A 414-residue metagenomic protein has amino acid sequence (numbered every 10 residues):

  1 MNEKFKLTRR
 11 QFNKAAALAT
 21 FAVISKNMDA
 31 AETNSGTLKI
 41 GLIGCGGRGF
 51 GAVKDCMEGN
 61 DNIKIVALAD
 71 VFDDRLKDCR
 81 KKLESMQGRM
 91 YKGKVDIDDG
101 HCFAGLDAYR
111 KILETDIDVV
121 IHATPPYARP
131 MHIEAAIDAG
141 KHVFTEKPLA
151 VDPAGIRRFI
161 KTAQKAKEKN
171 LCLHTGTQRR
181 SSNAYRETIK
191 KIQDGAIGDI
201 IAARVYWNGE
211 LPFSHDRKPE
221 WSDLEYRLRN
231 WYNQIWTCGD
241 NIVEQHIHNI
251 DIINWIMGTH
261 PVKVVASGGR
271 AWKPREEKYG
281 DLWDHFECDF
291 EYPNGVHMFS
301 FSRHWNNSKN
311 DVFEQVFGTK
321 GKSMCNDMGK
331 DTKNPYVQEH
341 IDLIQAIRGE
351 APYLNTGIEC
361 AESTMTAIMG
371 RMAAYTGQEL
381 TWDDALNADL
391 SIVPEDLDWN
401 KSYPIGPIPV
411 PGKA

Functional and structural regions predicted by a protein language model:
M1-K141, R158-N170, A414: N-terminal glycine-/serine-/threonine-rich beta1-alpha1-beta2 phosphate-ribose binding loop of Rossmann-like
A15-A19, G51, T237, E244 (+5 more regions): C-terminal helical cap and adjacent loop that interface with cofactors, partners, or active-site loops
G44-G49, E168-T175, R179-G280, F290 (+6 more regions): Predominantly a Rossmann-like dinucleotide-binding segment in NAD(P)-dependent oxidoreductases
L68, K147-L149, G176-R179, W207 (+1 more regions): Short strand-turn motif at the edge of the Rossmann-like AdoMet-binding core
P130, P153, S182: Glycine-rich phosphate-binding loop at the start of an alpha helix
A139-D152: ADP-ribose/adenylate-binding Rossmann-like module
P293-H297, K320-G321: Glycine-centered tight beta-turn/hairpin loop motif at sheet-sheet or coil-to-beta transitions
H297-W305: Flexible, glycine/threonine-enriched loop-and-boundary segments that flank and lead into catalytic domains of large
